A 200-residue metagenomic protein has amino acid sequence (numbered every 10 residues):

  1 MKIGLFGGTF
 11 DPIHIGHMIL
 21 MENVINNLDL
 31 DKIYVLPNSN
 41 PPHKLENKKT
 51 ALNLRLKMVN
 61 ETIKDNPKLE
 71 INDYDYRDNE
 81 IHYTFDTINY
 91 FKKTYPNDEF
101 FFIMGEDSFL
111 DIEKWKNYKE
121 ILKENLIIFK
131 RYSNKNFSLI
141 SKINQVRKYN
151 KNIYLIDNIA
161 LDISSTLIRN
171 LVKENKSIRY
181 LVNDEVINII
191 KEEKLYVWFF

Functional and structural regions predicted by a protein language model:
M1-F200: Nucleotidyltransferase catalytic core that binds NTPs
